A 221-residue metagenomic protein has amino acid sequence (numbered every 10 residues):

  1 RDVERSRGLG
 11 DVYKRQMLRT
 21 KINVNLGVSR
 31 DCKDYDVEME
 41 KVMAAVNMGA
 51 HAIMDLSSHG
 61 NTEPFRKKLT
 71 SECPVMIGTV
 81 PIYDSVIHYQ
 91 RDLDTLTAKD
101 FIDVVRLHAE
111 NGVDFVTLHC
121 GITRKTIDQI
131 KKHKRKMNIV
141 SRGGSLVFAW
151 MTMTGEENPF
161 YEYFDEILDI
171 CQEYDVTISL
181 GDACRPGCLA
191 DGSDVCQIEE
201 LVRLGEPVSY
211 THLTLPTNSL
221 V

Functional and structural regions predicted by a protein language model:
D2-Y13, H212, T217-V221: Single conserved hydrophobic/aromatic residue that forms the stacking wall/gate of nucleotide- or nucleobase-binding
E4, N23, T177: Short glycine- and Lys/Arg-enriched binding-loop motifs that mark or flank ligand-binding interfaces
R7, D11-K21, N25, K68: Conserved oxyanion/phosphate-binding beta-strand-loop segments in alpha/beta enzyme cores
M17-R19, C32-M54, H59-V75, Y83 (+1 more regions): Alpha/beta enzyme core
V24-L26, D182, S219: Short glycine-centered, acidic/aromatic-flanked micro-motifs in structured strand/loop junctions that mark active-site
G27-D31: Asp/Glu-centered strand-loop micro-motifs enriched in Gly/Pro and often flanked by an aromatic residue
